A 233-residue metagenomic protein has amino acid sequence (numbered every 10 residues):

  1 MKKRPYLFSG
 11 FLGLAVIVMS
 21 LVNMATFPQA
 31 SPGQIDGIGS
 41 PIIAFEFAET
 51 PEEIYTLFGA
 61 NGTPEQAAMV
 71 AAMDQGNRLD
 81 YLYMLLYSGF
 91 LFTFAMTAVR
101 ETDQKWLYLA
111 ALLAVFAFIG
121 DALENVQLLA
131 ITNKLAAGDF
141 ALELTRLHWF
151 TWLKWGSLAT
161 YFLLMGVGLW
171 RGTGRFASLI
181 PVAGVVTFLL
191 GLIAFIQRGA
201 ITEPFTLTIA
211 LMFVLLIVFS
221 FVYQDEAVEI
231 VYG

Functional and structural regions predicted by a protein language model:
K3-G39: N-terminal signal-anchor transmembrane alpha helix
P28-D74: Extracytosolic (periplasmic/ER-lumenal) interhelical loops and adjacent juxtamembrane/interface segments of multi-pass
M69-L79, F140-K154: Short aromatic-rich membrane-water interface segments that cap or initiate transmembrane helices in multi-pass membrane
Q75-F94, Y161-F162: Hydrophobic alpha-helical transmembrane segments
A95-I119: Interfacial segments of alpha-helical transmembrane regions
V115-N133: Transmembrane alpha-helix/helix-exit interface in multi-pass inner-membrane proteins
Q127-T145: Membrane-interface interhelical connector segments
L153-G233: Terminal transmembrane helical module of multi-pass membrane proteins
